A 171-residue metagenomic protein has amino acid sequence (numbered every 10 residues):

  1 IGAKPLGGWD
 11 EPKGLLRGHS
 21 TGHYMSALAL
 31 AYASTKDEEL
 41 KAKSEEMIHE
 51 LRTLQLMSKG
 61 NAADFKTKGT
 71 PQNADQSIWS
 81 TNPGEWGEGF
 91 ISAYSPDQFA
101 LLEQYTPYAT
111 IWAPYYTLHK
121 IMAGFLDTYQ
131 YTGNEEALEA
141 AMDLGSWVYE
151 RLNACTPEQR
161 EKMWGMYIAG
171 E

Functional and structural regions predicted by a protein language model:
I1-E171: Glycan-recognition and catalytic cores of secretory/periplasmic carbohydrate-active enzymes
